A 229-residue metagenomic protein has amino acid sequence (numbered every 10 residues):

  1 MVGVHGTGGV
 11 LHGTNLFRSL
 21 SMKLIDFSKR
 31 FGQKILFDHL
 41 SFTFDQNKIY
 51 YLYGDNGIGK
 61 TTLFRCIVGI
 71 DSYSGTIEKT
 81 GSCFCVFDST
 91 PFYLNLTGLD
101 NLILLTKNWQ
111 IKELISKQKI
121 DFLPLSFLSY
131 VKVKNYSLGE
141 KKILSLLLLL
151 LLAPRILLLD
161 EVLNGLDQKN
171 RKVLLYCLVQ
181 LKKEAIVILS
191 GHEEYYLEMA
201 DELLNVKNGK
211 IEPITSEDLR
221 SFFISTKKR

Functional and structural regions predicted by a protein language model:
M22-L24, L36-H39: Conserved structural motif at the start of ABC-family nucleotide-binding domains
Y53-D55: The feature captures the beta-strand-to-loop junction immediately N-terminal to the Walker
F64, V68-T106: ABC ATPase nucleotide-binding domain signature region
K119-L138: Conserved ABC nucleotide-binding domain
L146: Hydrophobic anchor residue at the start of the ABC signature
D160, D167: ABC-family nucleotide-binding domains
G209-R229: Conserved beta-strand-loop-alpha-helix hinge in the C-terminal portion of ABC ATPase nucleotide-binding domains
